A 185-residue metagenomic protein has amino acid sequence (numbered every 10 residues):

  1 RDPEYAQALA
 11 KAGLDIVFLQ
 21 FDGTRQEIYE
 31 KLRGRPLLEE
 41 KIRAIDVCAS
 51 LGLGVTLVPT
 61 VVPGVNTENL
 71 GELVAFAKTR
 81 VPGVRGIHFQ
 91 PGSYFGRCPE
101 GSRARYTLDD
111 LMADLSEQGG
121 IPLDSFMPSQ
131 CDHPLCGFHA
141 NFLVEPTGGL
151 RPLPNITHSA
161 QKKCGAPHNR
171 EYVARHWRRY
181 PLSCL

Functional and structural regions predicted by a protein language model:
R1-P91: Radical SAM/AdoMet-radical enzyme domain recognition
S50-L185: Radical SAM enzyme [4Fe-4S]-AdoMet core and its adjacent flexible, acidic and glycine-rich loops/tails across
